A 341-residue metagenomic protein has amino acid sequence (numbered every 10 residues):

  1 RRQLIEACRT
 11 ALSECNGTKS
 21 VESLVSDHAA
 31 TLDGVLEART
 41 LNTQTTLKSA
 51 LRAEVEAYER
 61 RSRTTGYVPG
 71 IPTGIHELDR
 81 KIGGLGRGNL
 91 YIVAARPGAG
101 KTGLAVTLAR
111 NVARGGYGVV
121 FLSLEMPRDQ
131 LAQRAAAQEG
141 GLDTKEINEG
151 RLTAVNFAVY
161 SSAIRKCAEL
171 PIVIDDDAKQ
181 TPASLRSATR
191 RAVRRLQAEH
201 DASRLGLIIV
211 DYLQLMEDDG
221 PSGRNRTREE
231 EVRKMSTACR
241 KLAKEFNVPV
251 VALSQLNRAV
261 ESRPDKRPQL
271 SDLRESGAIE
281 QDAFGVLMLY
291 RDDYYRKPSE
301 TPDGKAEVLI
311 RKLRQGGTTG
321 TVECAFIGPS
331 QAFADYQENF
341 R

Functional and structural regions predicted by a protein language model:
R1-T64, G98-A99, G140-L142: Short, small/acidic-rich helices and loops at N termini and domain boundaries of DNA replication/processing enzymes
I75-G84: Pre-Walker A adenine-sensing motif
R80, N111-R204, D218, T321-E323: Cytosolic-facing regulatory segments adjacent to core modules
A95: The Walker A (P-loop) glycine that initiates the GxxxxGKT/S ATP-binding motif of P-loop NTPases
L104: Hydrophobic positions on the alpha1 helix immediately C-terminal to the Walker A/P-loop
K145-T153, V173-K179, G220-R233, V260-S271: Flexible beta-alpha connector loops of hexameric P-loop NTPases
P182-A183, S187-L205, T237-F246, R258-R341: C-terminal regions of RecA-like/P-loop NTPase motor modules
D201-A252: Helical hairpin unit composed of two closely spaced alpha helices linked by a short loop
